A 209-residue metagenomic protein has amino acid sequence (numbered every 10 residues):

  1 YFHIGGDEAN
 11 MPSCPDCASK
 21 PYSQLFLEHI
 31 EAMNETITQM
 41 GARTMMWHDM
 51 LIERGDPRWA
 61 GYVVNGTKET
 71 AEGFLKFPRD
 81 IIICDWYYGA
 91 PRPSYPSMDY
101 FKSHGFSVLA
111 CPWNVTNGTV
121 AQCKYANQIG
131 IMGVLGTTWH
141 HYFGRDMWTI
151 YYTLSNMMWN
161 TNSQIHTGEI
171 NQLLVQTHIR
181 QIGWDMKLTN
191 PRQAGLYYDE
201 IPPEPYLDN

Functional and structural regions predicted by a protein language model:
Y1-F2, G6, C17-N209: Substrate-binding groove of N-acetylhexosamine-processing glycoside hydrolases
N10-P15: Short acidic/His/Gly/Ser-rich catalytic and metal-binding motifs that mark active-site loops of diverse hydrolases
